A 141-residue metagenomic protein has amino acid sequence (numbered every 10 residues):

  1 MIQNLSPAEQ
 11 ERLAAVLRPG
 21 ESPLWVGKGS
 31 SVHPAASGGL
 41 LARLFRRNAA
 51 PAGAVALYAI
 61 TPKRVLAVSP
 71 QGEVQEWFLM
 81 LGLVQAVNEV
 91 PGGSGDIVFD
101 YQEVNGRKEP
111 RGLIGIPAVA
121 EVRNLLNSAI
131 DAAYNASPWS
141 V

Functional and structural regions predicted by a protein language model:
M1-Y58: Anionic N-terminal interaction surfaces
W25, E76-L79, R111-L113: Generic detection of short hydrophobic beta-strand segments and adjacent strand-loop junctions
W25, V65, V122: Residue-level signature of catalytic and energy-coupling elements of molecular machines, predominantly ATP/GTP-dependent
A35-G93: Phosphoinositide-binding peripheral membrane targeting modules
S94-V98: Short aromatic-glycine-enriched beta-strand elements
D100-S128: Canonical phosphoinositide-binding patch of PH/PH-like domains
A136-V141: Disordered regulatory linkers adjacent to lipid/PI-binding modules
